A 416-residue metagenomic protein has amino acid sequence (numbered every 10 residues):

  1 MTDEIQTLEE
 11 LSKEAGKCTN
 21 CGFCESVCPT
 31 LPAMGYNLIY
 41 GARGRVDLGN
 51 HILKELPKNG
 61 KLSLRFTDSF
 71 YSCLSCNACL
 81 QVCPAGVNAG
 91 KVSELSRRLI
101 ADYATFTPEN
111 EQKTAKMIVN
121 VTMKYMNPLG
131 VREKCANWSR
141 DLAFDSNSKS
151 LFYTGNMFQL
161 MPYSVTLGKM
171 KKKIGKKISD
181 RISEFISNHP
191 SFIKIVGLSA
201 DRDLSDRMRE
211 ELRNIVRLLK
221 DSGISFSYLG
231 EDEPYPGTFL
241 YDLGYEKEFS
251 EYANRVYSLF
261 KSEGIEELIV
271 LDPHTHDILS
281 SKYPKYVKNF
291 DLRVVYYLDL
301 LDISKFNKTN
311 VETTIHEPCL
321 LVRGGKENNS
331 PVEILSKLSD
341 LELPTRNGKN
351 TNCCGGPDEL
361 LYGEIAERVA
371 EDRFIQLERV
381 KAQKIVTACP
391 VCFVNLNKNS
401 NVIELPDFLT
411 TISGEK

Functional and structural regions predicted by a protein language model:
M1-F70: Ferredoxin-type iron-sulfur electron-transfer modules and their immediate structural context
C18-C24, C28, C73-C79, C83 (+4 more regions): Short cysteine clusters
S26-L53, A85-I100, E246, D358-L377 (+1 more regions): Iron-sulfur (Fe-S) cluster-binding segments and ferredoxin-like electron-carrier domains, especially [2Fe-2S]
N50-E233, L240-L271, T275-H276, K282-Y283 (+1 more regions): Iron-sulfur-cluster electron-transfer modules
G86, F192-L292, V322-K416: Cofactor-cradling patches in redox/metallo enzymes
F152-Q159, K305-E342: Basic- and aromatic-lined ligand-binding clefts that recognize polyanionic substrates
Y153-T154, V270-D272, Y297, H316-E317 (+1 more regions): Short His-Asn-centered micro-motif
L268, R293-D302: Catalytic core of nucleotide-activated saccharide and alditol-phosphate transferases
